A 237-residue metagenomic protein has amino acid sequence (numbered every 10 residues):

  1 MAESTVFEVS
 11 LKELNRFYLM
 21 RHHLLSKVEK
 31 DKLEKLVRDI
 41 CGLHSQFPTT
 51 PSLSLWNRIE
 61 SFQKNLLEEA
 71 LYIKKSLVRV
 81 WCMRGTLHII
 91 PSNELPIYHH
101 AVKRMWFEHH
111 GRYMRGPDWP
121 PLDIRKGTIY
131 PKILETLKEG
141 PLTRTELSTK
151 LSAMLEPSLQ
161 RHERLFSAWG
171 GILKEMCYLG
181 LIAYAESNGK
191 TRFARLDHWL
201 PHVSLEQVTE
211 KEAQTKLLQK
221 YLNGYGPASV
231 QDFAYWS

Functional and structural regions predicted by a protein language model:
M1-L159: Phosphate-backbone binding and catalysis cores of DNA-processing enzymes
Q63-L67, L71-K75, Q160-I182: Charge-enriched amphipathic alpha-helical scaffolds
L77-V80, I182-A185, S237: Short, well-structured beta-strand/strand-turn elements
I90-I97, N188-Q207: Short, cationic-aromatic polyanion-contact patches
L122-I129, I172, E210-Q214: N-terminal positioning helix adjacent to the helix-turn-helix/winged-helix DNA-binding module
R144-A153, R161-G170, E186-G189, D232-W236: Short, surface-exposed recognition loops or helix-turn segments adjacent to catalytic cores
L147, L205-T215: Strongly charged, low-complexity linkers/loops
K211-S237: Active-site-proximal binding-pocket segments
